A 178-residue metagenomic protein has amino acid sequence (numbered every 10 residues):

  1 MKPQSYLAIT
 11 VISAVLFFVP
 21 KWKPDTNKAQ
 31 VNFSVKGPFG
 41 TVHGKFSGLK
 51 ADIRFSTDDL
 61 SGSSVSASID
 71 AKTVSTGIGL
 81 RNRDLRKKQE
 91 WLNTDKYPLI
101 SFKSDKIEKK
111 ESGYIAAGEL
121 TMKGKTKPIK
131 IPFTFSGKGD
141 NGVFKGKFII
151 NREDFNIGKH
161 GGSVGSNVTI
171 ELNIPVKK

Functional and structural regions predicted by a protein language model:
M1-K23: Bacterial Sec-dependent N-terminal signal peptides
F18-K178: Low-complexity, acidic/polar, glycine-enriched regions of mature
